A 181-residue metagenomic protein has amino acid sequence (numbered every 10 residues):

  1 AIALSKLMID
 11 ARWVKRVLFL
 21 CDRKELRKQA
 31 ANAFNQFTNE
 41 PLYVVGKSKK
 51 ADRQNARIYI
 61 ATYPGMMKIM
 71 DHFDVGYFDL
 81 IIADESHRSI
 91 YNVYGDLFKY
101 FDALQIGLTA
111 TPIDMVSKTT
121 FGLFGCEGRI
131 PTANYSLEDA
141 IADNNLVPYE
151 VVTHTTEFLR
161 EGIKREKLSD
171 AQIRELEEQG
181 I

Functional and structural regions predicted by a protein language model:
I2-L26: Conserved SF1/SF2 helicase motif Ia
D10-W13, A51-Q54, H72-V75, L97-F101 (+2 more regions): Conserved catalytic network of the ASCE P-loop NTPase/AAA+ motor domain
W13-K15, E40-P41, Y77-F78, F101-L104 (+2 more regions): Short glycine-/polar-rich loops that comprise or flank the Walker A/P-loop and associated switch/sensor motifs
K24-L26, P64-M67, H87-R88, A103 (+2 more regions): Conserved nucleotide-binding/hydrolysis micro-motifs of P-loop NTPases
F34-H72: Inter-Walker segment of RecA-like/P-loop motor cores
F73-G107, T111-P112: SF2 helicase catalytic motif II
K118-I181: Interdomain helical connector at the RecA1-RecA2 junction of SF1/SF2 helicase-like NTPases
